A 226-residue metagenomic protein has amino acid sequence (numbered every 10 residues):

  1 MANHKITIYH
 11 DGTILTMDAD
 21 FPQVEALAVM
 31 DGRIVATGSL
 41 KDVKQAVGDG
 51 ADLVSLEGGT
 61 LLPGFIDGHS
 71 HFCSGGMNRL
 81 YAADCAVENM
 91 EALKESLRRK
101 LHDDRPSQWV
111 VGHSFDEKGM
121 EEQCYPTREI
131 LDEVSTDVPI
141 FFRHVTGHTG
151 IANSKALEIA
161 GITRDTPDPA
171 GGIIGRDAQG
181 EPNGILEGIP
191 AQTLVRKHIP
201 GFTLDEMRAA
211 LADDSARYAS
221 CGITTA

Functional and structural regions predicted by a protein language model:
N3-D11, L15, A19-A226: Divalent metal-binding segments
